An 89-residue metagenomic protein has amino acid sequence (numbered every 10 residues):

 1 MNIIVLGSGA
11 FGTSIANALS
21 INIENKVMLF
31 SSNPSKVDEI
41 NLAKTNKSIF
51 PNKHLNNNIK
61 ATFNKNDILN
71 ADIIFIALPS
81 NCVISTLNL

Functional and structural regions predicted by a protein language model:
M1-K53, N57-F63: NAD(P)+-binding Rossmann beta1-loop-alpha1 motif at the extreme N-terminus of oxidoreductases
K53-L89: Rossmann-like NAD(P)-binding element
